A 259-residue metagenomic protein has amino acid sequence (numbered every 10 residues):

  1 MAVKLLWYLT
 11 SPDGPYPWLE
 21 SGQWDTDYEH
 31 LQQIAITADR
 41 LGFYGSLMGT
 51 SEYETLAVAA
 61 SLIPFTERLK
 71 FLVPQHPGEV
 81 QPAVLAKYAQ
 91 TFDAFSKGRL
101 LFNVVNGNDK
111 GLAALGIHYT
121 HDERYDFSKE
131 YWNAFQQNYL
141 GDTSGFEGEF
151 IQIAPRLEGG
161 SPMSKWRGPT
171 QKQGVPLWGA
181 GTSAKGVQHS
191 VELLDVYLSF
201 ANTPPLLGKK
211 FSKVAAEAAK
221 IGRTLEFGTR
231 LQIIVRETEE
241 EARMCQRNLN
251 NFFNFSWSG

Functional and structural regions predicted by a protein language model:
M1-R68, T170-V175: N-terminal beta1-alpha1-beta2 module of alpha/beta enzyme domains
A2-P12, I117, H121-G168, P204-G259: An alpha-helical appendage that flanks or caps ligand/catalytic pockets
V3-L9, S46-M48, K70-Q75, L100-V104 (+3 more regions): Hydrophobic faces of well-ordered beta-strands that scaffold small-molecule active sites in alpha/beta enzyme cores
S21-G22, L72-E79, T120-D122, Y197 (+1 more regions): The substrate-binding groove and active-site-proximal loops of carbohydrate-active enzymes, especially glycoside
D39-R40, A59-E67, A89, D93-L100 (+2 more regions): Acidic (Asp/Glu)-rich catalytic clusters
S46-L56, G78-A83, T203-K209, I234-E237: Acidic-and-aromatic substrate-binding clefts and catalytic sites of carbohydrate-active enzymes
D109-Y119: Acidic/polar active-site rim loop that often engages polyanionic ligands
S183-Y197, N202-L206: Long hydrophobic segments that form regular secondary structure
